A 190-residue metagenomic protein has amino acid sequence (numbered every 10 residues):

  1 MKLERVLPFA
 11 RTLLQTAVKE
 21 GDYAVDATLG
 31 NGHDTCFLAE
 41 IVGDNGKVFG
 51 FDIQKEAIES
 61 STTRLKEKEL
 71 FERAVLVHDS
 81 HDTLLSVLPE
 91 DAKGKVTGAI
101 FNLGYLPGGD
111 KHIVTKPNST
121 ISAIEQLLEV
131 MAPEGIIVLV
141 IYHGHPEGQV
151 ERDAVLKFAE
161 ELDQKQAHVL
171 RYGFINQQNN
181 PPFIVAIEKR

Functional and structural regions predicted by a protein language model:
M1-Y23, A27, C36, E40: S-adenosyl-L-methionine
K19, V42-G43, M131-P133: Helix-to-beta-strand junctions that scaffold the AdoMet/dcAdoMet cofactor pocket in Class I SAM-dependent enzymes
T28, V130-I141: Conserved beta-strand signature within the Rossmann-like core of class I S-adenosyl-L-methionine
K47-D52: Conserved SAM-binding motif I beta-strand of class I
I58-K95: S-adenosyl-L-methionine
F101-S122: Mobile active-site "lid"/loop adjacent to the S-adenosyl-L-methionine
S119-P133: A short glycine-rich, Lys/Arg-flanked "PGG" loop and its adjoining helix->strand segment in the class I
G148-R190: Class I S-adenosyl-L-methionine
